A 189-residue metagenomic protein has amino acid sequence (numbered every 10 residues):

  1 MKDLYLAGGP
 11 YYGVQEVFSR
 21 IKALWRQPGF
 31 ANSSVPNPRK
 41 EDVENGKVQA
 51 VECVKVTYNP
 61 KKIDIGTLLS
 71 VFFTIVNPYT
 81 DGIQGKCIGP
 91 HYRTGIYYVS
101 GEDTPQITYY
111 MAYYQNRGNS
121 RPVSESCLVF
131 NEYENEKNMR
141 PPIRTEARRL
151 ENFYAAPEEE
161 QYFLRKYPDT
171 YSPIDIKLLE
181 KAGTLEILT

Functional and structural regions predicted by a protein language model:
M1-T189: Flexible coil/turn and secondary-structure edge motifs
